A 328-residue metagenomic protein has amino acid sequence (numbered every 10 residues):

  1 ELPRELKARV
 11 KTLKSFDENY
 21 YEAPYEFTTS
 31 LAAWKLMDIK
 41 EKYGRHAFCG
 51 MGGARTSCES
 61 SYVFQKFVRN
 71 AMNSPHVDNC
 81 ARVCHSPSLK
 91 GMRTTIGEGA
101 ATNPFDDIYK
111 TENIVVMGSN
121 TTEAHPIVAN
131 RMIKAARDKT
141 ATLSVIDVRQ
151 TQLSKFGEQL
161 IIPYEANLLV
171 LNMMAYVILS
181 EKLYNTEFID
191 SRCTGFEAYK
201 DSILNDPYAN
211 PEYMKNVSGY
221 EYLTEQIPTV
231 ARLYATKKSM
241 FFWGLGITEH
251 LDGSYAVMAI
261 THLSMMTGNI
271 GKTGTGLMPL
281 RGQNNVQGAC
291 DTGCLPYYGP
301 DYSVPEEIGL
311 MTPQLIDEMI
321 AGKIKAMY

Functional and structural regions predicted by a protein language model:
E1-L183, S191-N205, L223, I227 (+1 more regions): N-terminal export/assembly segments and adjacent metallocofactor-ligating motifs of anaerobic energy-metabolism
F16, I114, K155-F156, A209-Y213 (+1 more regions): Flexible glycine/proline-enriched surface loops and loop-helix/loop-strand junctions
C49-S57, N216-Y220, G244-L251: Conserved short loop/turn motifs at secondary-structure junctions
P75-H76, I178-T186, L251-D252, T267-G274: Short helix-capping/linker segments at secondary-structure and domain boundaries
N103-F105, A231, I316: Short hydrophobic/charged patches on amphipathic alpha-helices used for structural packing and interfaces
S202, I227-K238: Core structural elements
Y234-A321: A glycine-rich, hydrophobic/aromatic-adjacent loop/helix-cap motif
